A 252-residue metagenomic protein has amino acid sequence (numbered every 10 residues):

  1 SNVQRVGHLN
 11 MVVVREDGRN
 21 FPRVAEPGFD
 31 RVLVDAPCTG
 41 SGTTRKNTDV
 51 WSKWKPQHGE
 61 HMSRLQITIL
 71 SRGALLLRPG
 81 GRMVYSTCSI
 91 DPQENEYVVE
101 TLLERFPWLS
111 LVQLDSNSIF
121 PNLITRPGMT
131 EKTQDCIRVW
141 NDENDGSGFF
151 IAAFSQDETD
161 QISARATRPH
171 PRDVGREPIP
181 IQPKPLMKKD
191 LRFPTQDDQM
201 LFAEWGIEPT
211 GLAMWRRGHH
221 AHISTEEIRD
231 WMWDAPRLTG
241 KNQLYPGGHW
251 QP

Functional and structural regions predicted by a protein language model:
S1-P27: S-adenosyl-L-methionine
N2, G28, Y97-T101: Alpha-helical scaffold elements adjacent to nucleotide-binding pockets in ATP/GTP-utilizing enzyme cores
F29-R72, S89-N95, R105: Mobile active-site "lid"/loop adjacent to the S-adenosyl-L-methionine
R31, R105, M129-P171: Core SAM-dependent methyltransferase catalytic element
Q57-H58, E96-F120: Conserved Class I S-adenosyl-L-methionine
L77-P79: Helix-to-beta-strand junctions that scaffold the AdoMet/dcAdoMet cofactor pocket in Class I SAM-dependent enzymes
D157-P252: Polybasic, low-complexity RNA-engagement segments
